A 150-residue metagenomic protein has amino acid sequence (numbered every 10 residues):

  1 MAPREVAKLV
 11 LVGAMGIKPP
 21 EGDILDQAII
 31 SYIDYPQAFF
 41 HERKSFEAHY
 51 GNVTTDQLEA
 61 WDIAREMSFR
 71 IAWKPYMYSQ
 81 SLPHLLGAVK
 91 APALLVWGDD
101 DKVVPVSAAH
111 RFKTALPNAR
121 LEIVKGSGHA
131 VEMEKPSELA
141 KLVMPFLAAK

Functional and structural regions predicted by a protein language model:
M1, E5-Q37: Flexible "cap/lid" loop of the alpha/beta hydrolase fold
V6, V104, V131: Hydrophobic/aromatic residue at the end of a short beta strand that borders the catalytic acidic motif
V10, L94-V96, E122: Conserved hydrophobic packing residues within short motifs/helices of P-loop NTPase cores of ABC-family ATPases
D56-H84: Hydrophobic, aromatic-rich cap/lid helix
L86-K90, A115-L116: Short, conserved loop/helix-junction motifs that constitute active-site signature segments in enzyme catalytic cores
V89, L95-W97, D101: Short beta-strand/loop motif that positions the catalytic acidic residue of the alpha/beta-hydrolase fold
K102-A108: Conserved alpha/beta-hydrolase "acid-adjacent" motif
A119-K150: Catalytic active-site module of serine/aspartate enzymes centered on a nucleophile-bearing elbow/loop
